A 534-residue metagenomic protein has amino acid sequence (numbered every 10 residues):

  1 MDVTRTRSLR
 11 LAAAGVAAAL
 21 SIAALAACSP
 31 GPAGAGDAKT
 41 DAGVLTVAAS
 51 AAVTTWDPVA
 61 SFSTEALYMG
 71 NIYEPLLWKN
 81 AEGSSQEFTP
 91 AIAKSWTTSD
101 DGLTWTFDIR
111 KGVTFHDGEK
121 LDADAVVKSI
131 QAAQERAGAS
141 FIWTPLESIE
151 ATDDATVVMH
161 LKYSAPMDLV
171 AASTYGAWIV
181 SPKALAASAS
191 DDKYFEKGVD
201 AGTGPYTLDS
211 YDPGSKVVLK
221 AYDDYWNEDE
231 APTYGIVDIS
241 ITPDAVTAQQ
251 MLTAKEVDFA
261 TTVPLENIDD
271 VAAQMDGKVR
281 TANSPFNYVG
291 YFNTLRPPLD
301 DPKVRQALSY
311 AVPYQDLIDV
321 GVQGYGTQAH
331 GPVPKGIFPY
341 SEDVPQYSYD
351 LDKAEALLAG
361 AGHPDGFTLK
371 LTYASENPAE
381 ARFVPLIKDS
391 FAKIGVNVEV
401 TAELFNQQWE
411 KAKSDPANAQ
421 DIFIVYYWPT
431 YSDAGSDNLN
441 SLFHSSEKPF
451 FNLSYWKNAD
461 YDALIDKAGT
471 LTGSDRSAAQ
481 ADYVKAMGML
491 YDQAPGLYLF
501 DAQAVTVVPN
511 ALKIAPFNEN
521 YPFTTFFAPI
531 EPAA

Functional and structural regions predicted by a protein language model:
A48-D100, Q131, A201-G202: N-terminal lobe/hinge region of extracytoplasmic solute-binding protein
K79-N80, K220-D224, S284-A307, A311 (+1 more regions): A bilobed periplasmic-binding-protein/Venus flytrap-type ligand-binding module shared by bacterial periplasmic
A81-G83, T174-D229: Gly/Pro-rich hinge or "lid" segments in bacterial periplasmic/extracellular proteins
K94-A137, T152, V158-Y163, P298: Aromatic- and charge-enriched surface segment that lines or borders ligand/interaction sites
D108, F141-A186, S210-D212: Surface-exposed binding/hinge segments that line and control ligand-binding clefts or catalytic entry sites
D212-K216, V312-F338, A379-L386, K413-A534: Detector for C-terminal structural segments
D223-D270: Ligand-site clamp/hinge motif
D300-D389, I394, K457, P532-A533: Append "and occasionally in soluble cytosolic enzymes with long acidic Gly/Pro-rich linkers
